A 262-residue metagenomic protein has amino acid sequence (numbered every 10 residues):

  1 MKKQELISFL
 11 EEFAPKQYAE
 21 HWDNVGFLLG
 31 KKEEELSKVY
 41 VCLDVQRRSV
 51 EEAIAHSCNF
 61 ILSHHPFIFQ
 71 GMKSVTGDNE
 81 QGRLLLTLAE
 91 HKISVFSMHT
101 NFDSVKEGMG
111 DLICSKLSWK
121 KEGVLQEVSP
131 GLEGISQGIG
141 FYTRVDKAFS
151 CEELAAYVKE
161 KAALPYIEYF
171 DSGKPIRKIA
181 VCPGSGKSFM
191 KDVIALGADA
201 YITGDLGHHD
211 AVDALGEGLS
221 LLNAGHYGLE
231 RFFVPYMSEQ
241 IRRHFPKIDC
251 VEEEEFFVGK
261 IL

Functional and structural regions predicted by a protein language model:
M1-L262: Active-site catalytic microenvironments in core metabolic enzymes, especially phosphate/sugar-handling
